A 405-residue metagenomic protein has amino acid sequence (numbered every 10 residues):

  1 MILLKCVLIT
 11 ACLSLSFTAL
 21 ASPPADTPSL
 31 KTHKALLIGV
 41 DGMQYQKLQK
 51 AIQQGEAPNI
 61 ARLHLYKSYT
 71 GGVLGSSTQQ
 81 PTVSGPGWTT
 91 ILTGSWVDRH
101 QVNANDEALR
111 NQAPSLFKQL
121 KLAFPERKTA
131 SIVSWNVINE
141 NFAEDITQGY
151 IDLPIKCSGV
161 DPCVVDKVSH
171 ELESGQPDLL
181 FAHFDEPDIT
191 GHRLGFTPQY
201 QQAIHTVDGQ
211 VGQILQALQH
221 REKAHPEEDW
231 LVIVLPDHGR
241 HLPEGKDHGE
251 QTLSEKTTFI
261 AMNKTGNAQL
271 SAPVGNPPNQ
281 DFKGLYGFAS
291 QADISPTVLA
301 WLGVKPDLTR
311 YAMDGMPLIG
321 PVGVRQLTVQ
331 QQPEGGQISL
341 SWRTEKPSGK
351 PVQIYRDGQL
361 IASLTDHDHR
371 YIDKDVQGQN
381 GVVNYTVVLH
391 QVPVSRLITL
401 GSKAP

Functional and structural regions predicted by a protein language model:
S16-A19: N-terminal signal peptide c-region/cleavage motif recognized by signal peptidases
S22-K31, N105, F124, Q216-H225 (+3 more regions): Membrane-interface soluble catalytic domains
A35-G39, Q46, T70-G72, T90-L92 (+4 more regions): Structural recognition of the beta-strand scaffold that forms the well-ordered cores of secreted hydrolase catalytic
L37, G55, N59, V207-G249 (+1 more regions): Metal-dependent active-site segment of extracytoplasmic phospho-/sulfohydrolases and closely related
D41-Y45, S77-P81, V97-D98, W135-E140 (+3 more regions): Solvent-exposed loop/turn segments at secondary-structure junctions within structured extracellular/periplasmic domains
Q46-S84: Short, structured active-site-proximal loop/turn typified by the sulfatase FGly-forming signature C/S-X-P-X-R
D98-A104, A108-V160: Catalytic-site neighborhoods of secreted/periplasmic enzymes that process anionic sulfate/phosphate groups
N139-Y150, D166-Q213: Active-site His/acidic residue clusters
